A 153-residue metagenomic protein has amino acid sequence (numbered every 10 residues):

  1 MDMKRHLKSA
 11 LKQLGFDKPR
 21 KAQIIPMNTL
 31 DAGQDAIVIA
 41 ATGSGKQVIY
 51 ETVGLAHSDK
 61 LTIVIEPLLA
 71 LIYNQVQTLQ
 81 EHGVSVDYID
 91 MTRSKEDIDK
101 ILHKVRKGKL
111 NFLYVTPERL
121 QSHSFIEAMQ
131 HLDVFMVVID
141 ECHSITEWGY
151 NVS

Functional and structural regions predicted by a protein language model:
M1-A41: Conserved pre-motif I regulatory segment
I25, D97-I101, S124-F125: Short acidic active-site motifs
A32-T52, I63-L68: Walker A/P-loop
D35, K60-I63, S85, K109-L113 (+1 more regions): Loop/turn-to-beta-strand initiation segments
Q47-V48, A56, K60-R93, D97 (+1 more regions): Conserved Walker A/P-loop ATP-binding site and its immediately adjacent core in helicase/helicase-like ATPase domains
D99-F112: Conserved motor-coupling elements within RecA-like helicase/translocase cores
N111, Q121, F125-S153: SF2 helicase catalytic motif II
